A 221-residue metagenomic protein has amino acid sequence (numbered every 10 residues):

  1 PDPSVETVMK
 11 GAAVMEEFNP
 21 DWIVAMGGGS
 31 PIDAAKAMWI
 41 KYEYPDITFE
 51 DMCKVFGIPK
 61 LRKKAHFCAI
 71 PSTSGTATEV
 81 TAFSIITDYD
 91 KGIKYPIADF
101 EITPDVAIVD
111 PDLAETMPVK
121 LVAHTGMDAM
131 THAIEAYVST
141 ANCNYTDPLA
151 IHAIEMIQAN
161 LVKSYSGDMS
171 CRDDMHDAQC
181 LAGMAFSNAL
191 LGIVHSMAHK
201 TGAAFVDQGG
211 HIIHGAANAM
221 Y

Functional and structural regions predicted by a protein language model:
P1-I47, N160-R172: N-terminal small/polar loop signature for handling phosphorylated ligands or for N-terminal nucleophile
P3, G27-S30, P118, V122 (+4 more regions): Catalytic cores of large soluble enzymes that bind and process phosphate-bearing ligands
A12, E101-A107, L190-A198: Acidic-glycine-rich active-site phosphate/pyrophosphate-binding loop
I32-I40, F67-C68, T78-S84, H124 (+6 more regions): Residues on a specific face of well-ordered alpha-helices
E43-N142: A glycine/threonine-rich phosphate-anchoring loop and its flanking beta-alpha core in nucleotide/phosphate-binding
A136-Y221: Active-site segments that bind and position negatively charged phosphate/pyrophosphate groups
